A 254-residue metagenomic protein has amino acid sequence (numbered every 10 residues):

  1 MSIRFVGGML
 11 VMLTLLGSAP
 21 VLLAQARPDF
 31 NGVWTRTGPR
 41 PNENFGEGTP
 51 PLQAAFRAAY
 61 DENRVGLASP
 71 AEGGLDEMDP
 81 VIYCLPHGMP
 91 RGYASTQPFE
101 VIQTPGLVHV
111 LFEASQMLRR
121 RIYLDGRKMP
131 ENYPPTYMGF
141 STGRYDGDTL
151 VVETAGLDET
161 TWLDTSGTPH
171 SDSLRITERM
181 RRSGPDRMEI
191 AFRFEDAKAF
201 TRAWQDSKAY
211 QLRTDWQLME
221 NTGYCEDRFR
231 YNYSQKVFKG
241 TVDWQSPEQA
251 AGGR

Functional and structural regions predicted by a protein language model:
M1-G7: N-terminal secretory signal peptides that target proteins for export/translocation
I3, T14-L15, P39, L150: Residue-level recognition of conserved structural "scaffold" positions that shape functional pockets and channels
G7-S18: Bacterial N-terminal signal peptides
L22-R254: PEST-like low-complexity, intrinsically disordered acidic/proline/serine-rich tracts that flank trafficking/processing
